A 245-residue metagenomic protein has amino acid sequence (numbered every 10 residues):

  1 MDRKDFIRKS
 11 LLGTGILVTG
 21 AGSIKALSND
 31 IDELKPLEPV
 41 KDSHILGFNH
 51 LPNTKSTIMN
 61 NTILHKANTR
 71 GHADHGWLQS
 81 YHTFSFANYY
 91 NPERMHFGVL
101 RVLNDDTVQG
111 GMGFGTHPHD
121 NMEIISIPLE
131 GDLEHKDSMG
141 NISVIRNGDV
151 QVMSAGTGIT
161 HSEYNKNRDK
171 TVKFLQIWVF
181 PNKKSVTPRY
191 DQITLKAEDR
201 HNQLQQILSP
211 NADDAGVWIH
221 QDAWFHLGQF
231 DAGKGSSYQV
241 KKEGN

Functional and structural regions predicted by a protein language model:
D5-L27: N-terminal export signals
G22-M59: C-terminal segment of N-terminal export signals and the immediately downstream linker at the start of the mature
H72-P118, M122-E123, F174, P181 (+1 more regions): A short glycine-rich, His/Asp/Glu-containing loop-to-beta-strand
T107, G131-H135, V150-Q151, K184 (+2 more regions): Short beta-strand segments in beta-sandwich/barrel cores
G113-G115, D132-H135, Q151-V152, G156-Y164 (+1 more regions): Histidine-centered metal-chelating micro-motifs
M139-S154: Short acidic-glycine-tyrosine-enriched beta hairpin
A155-S185: Ligand-binding loop in jelly-roll beta-barrel domains
V186-D191: A non-catalytic, helix-rich entry segment at domain boundaries
